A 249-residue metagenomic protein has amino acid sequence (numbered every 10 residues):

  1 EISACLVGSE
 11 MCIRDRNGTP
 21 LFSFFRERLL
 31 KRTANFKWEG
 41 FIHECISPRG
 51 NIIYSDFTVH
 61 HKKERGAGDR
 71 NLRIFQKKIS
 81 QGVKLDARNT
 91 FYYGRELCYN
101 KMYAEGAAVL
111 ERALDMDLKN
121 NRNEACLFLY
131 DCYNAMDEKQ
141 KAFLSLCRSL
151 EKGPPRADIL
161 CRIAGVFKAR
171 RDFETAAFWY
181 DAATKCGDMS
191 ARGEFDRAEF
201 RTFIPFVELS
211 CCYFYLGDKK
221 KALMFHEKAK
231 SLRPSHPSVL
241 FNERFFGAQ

Functional and structural regions predicted by a protein language model:
E1, V7-A108: Catalytic-site signature of metal-activated, phosphate-bearing donor transferases, centered on the GT-A/GT-A-like
G68, Y103-A104, K139-Q140, F173 (+1 more regions): TPR-repeat structural position
V83-K84, L118-N120, P154, D188 (+1 more regions): Short coil turns that delineate tetratricopeptide repeat
